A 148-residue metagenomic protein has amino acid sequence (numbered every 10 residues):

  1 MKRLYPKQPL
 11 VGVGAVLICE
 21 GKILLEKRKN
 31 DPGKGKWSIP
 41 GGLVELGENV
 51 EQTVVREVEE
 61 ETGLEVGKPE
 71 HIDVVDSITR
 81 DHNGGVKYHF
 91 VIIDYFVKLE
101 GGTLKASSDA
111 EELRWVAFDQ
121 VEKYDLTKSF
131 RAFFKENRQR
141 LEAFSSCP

Functional and structural regions predicted by a protein language model:
M1-G14, E20, G85: Acidic, metal-coordinating catalytic segment for phosphate/diphosphate chemistry, firing primarily on the Nudix
V11-V13, G21, V91-I93, E111: Change "...and in nucleic-acid phosphodiester-cleaving endonucleases..." to "...and in nucleic-acid processing enzymes
L17-I18, L25, V97-L99, W115: Conserved hydrophobic "DFG−1" position in protein kinase catalytic cores
K22-E60: Conserved Nudix-box catalytic region and its N-terminal flanking loop in Nudix hydrolases and closely related
E65-V74: A short coil-to-beta-strand element that immediately follows conserved catalytic motifs
V75-T103, N137: Active-site-adjacent beta-strand/loop module that shapes the phosphate/pyrophosphate-binding cleft
D94, K105-K135: NUDIX/MutT-family hydrolases
K128-P148: Charged phosphate-binding loop/patch that engages nucleotide di/tri-phosphates or the phosphate backbone of nucleic
